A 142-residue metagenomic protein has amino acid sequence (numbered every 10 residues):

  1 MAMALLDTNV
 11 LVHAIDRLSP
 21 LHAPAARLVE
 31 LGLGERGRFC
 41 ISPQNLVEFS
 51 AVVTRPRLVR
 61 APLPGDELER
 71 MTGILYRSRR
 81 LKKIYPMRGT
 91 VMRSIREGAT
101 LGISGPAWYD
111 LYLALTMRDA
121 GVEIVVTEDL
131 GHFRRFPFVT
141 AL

Functional and structural regions predicted by a protein language model:
M1-I41, R57-R70: Short, well-structured N-terminal submotif of metal-dependent ribonuclease cores
N9-V10, Q44, Y112, G131: Alpha-helix/helix-capping structural signal
H13-I15, V52, F136: Residues that scaffold the ATP/ADP-binding catalytic core of kinase and kinase-like folds
E35-R36, S78, F136: Structured helix-beta-strand junction loops
C40-P43, T127: Short beta-strand segments at enzyme active-site cores
R80-I124, E128: Active-site neighborhoods of divalent-metal-dependent phosphate/nucleic-acid chemistry enzymes
G131-F138: Short loop/helix-cap segments at secondary-structure boundaries that form the rim of catalytic
